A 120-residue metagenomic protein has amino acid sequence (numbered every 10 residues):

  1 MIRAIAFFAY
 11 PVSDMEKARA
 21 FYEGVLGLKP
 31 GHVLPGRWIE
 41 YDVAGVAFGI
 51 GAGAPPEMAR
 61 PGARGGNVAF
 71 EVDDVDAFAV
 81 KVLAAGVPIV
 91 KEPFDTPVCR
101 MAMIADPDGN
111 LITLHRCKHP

Functional and structural regions predicted by a protein language model:
M1, A79-V80, A84-P120: Vicinal oxygen chelate
M1-R19, A47, G66-F70, K118-P120: N-terminal beta-strand motif that seeds the catalytic metal site of vicinal oxygen chelate
A4-A6, R37, A44-V46, R64-G66 (+1 more regions): A generic structural signal for short beta-strands and their flanking turns/coil linkers
E16-K29: Amphipathic alpha-helical segments
F21, D76-K81: Short amphipathic alpha-helices within nucleic acid-binding modules
K29-A63, L111-C117: Conserved short beta-strand elements that form part of the metal-binding/catalytic scaffold of enzyme active sites
G36-W38, N67, C99-M101: Short hydrophobic/aromatic beta-strand or adjacent loop that forms the aromatic wall/cage of a ligand/substrate-binding
